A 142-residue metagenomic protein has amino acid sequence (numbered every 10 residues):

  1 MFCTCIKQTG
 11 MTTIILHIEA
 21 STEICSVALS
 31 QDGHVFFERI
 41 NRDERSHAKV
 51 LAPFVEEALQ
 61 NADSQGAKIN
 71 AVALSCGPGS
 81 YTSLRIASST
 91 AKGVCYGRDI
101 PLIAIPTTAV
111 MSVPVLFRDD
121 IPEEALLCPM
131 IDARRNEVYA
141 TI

Functional and structural regions predicted by a protein language model:
C3-C5: Cysteine-centered motifs
T12-I18, C25, S30-I142: Nucleotide and nucleotide-moiety/phosphate-recognizing core
